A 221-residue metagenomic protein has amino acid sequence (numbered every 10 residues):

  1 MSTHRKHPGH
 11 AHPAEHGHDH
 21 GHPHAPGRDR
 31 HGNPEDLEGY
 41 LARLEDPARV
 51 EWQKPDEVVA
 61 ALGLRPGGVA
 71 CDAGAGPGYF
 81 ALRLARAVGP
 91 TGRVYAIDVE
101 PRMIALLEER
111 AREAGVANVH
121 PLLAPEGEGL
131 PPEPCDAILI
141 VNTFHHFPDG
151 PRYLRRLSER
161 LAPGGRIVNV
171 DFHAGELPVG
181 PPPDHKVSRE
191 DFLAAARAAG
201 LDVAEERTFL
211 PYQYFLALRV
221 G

Functional and structural regions predicted by a protein language model:
S2-C71, E109: Class I SAM-dependent transferase core
P66-G67, P90-T91, L161-R166: Short glycine-dipeptide loop
C71-E128: Class I SAM-dependent methyltransferase SAM/SAH-binding core
A85, R152-R166: A short glycine-rich, Lys/Arg-flanked "PGG" loop and its adjoining helix->strand segment in the class I
G129-I138: A short acidic, Gly/Pro-enriched loop at the edge of an enzyme's catalytic core that lines a small-molecule cofactor
V141-F144: Residues lining the SAM
R166-D191: Conserved class I S-adenosyl-L-methionine
E205-G221: Core SAM-dependent methyltransferase catalytic element
